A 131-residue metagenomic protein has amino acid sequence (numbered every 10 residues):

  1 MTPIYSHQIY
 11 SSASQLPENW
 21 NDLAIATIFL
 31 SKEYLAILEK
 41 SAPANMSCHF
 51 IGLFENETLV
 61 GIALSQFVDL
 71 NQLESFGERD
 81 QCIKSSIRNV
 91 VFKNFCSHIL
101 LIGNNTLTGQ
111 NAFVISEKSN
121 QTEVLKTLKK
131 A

Functional and structural regions predicted by a protein language model:
M1-A131: N-acyltransferase acceptor-side catalytic subdomain
